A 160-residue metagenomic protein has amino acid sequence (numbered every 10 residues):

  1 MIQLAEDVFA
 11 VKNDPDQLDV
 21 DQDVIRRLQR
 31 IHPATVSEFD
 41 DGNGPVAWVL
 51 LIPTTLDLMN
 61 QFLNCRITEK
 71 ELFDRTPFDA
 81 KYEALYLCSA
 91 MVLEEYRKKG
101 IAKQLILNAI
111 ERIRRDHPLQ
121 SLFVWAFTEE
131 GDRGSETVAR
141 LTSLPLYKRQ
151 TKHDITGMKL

Functional and structural regions predicted by a protein language model:
M1-V46, L50-P53: Short amphipathic alpha-helix that is part of the acyltransferase structural core
A5-F9, L28, A109-H117, V138-P145: Hydrophobic, Leu/Ile/Phe/Ala-enriched alpha-helical segments that form helix-helix packing faces
D40-G42, F127-E130, L160: Short, flexible beta-strand-to-coil junctions
L50-S89: Conserved acyl-donor/pantetheine-binding loop and adjacent beta-alpha core of acyl/acetyltransferases and related
E83-L87, I113-E129: Conserved GNAT acetyl-CoA-binding A-motif
A84, S143-L160: Charged, low-complexity C-terminal accessory regions
L87-V92, K98-R112: Conserved acetyl-CoA-binding loop-helix of GNAT-fold acetyltransferases
V92-R97, L122-T137, Y147-D154: Conserved beta-strand-loop-alpha-helix junction that forms the acyl-donor binding cleft
